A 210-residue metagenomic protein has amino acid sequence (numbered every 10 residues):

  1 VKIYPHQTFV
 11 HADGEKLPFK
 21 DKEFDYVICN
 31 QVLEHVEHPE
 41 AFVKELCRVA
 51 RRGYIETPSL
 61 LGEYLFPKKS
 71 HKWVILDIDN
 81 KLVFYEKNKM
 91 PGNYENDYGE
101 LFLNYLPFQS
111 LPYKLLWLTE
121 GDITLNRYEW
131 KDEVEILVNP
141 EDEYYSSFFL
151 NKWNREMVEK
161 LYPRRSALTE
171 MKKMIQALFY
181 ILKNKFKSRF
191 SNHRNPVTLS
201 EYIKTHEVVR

Functional and structural regions predicted by a protein language model:
I3, F9-H11, E40-V209: S-adenosyl-L-methionine-dependent methyltransferase catalytic module, highlighting the catalytic core
K16-D21: Short conserved loop adjoining the S-adenosyl-L-methionine
F24: Catalytic core of nucleotide-activated saccharide and alditol-phosphate transferases
V27-I28: Hydrophobic beta-strand segment of the Class I
V32: Hydrophobic adenine-recognition pocket in adenosine-nucleotide-binding enzymes
